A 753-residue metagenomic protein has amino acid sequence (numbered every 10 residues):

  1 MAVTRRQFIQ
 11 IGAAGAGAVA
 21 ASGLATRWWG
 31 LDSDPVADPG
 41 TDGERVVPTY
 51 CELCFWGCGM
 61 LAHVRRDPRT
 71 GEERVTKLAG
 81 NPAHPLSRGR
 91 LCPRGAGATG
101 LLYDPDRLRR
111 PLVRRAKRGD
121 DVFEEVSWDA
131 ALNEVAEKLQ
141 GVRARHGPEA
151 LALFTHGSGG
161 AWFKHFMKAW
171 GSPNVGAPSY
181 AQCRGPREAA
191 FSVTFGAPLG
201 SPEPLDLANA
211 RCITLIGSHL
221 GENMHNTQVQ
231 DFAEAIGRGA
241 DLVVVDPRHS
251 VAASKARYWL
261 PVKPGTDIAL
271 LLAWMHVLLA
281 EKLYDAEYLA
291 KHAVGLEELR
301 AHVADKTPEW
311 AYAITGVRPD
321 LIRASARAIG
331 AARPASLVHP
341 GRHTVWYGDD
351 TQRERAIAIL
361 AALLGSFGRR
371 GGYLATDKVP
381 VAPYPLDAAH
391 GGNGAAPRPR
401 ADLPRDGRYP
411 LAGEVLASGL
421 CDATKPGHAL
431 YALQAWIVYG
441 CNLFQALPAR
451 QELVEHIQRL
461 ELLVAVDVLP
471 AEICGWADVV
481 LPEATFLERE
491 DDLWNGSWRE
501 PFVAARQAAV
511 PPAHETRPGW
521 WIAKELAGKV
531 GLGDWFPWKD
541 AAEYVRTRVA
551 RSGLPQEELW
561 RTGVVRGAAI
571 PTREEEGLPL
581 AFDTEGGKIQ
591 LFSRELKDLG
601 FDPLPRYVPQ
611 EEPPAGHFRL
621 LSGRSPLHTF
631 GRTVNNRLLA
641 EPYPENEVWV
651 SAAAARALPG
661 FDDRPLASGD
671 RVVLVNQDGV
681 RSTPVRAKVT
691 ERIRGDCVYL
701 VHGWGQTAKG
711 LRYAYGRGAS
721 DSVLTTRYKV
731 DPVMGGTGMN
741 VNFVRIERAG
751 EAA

Functional and structural regions predicted by a protein language model:
A2-L283, R318, A655, T707-A753: N-terminal export/assembly segments and adjacent metallocofactor-ligating motifs of anaerobic energy-metabolism
G71, T76, G176, D285-A286 (+11 more regions): Acidic/polar loop patches that form or flank catalytic/metal-binding clefts of enzymes that bind anionic ligands
R114-W128, L283-P319, A509-L578, P642-P644 (+1 more regions): N-terminal leader/propeptide and maturation segments of large enzyme subunits in energy/redox metabolism and hydrolases
K117, I213-I216, K255-A256, D305-W310 (+2 more regions): Flexible glycine/proline-enriched surface loops and loop-helix/loop-strand junctions
A131-E149, E203-C212, H302, R323-L337 (+1 more regions): Glycine-rich phosphate/diphosphate-binding loops that line cofactor/substrate pockets in enzymes
F163-A233, R238-V245, I268-L272, A358-G475 (+4 more regions): Extended redox/cofactor-interaction regions of prokaryotic respiratory oxidoreductases
P204, V479, L487-P512, I522 (+1 more regions): Glycine/threonine-rich phosphate-binding loop and adjacent beta-strand/alpha-helix elements that clamp
A509-A513, P518-G563, L639-V648, A653-A753: Long, contiguous, secondary-structure-rich segments that constitute the structural scaffold of globular domains
